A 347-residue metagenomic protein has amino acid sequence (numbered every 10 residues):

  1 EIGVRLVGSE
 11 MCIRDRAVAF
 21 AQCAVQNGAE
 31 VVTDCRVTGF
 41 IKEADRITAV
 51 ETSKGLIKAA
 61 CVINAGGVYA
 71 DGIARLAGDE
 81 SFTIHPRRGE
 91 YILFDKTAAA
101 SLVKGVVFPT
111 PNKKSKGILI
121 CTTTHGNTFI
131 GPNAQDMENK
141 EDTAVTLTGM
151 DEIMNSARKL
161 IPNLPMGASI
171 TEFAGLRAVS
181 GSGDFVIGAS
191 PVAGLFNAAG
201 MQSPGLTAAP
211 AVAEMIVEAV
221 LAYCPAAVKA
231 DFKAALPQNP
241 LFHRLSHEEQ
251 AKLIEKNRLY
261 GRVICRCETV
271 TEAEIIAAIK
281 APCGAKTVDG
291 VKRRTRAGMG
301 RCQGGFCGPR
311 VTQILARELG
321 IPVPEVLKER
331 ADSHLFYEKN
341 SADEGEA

Functional and structural regions predicted by a protein language model:
E1-G8, C12-I13: Single conserved hydrophobic/aromatic residue that forms the stacking wall/gate of nucleotide- or nucleobase-binding
E10-C61: Helical element adjacent to the flavin cofactor pocket in flavoenzyme catalytic cores
C12, C265-C267, C302, C307: Short cysteine clusters
A19, S115, T124-H125, D136-V263 (+3 more regions): C-terminal catalytic lobe of FAD-dependent flavoproteins
V32, I63, F196-A198: Hydrophobic/aromatic beta-strand patches that form the interior of the parallel beta-sheet core in alpha/beta enzyme
F40-G131, Q135-V145, N155, L164 (+1 more regions): Flavin-dependent oxidoreductases
E141, T271-P282, G305-V323: Iron-sulfur (Fe-S) cluster-binding segments and ferredoxin-like electron-carrier domains, especially [2Fe-2S]
K292-P309, E325-A347: Short Fe-S-cluster ligation motifs
